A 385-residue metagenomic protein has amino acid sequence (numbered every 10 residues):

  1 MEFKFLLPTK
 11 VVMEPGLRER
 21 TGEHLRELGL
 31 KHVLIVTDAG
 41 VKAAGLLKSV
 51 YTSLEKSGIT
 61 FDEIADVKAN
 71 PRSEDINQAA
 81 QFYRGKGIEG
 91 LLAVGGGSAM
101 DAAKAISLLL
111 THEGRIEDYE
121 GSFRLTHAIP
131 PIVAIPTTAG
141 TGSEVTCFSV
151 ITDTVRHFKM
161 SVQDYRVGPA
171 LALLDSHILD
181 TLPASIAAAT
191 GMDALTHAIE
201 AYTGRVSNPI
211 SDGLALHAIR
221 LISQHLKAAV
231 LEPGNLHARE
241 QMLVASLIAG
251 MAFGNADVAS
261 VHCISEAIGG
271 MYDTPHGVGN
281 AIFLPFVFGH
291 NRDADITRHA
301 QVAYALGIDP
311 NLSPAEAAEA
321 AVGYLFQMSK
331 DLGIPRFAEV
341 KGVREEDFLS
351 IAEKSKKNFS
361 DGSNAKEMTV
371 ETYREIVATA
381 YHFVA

Functional and structural regions predicted by a protein language model:
M1-I64, A385: An N-terminal, well-structured beta->alpha segment
E14, I35, R72, G97 (+9 more regions): Buried hydrophobic positions in well-ordered alpha/beta secondary-structure cores of metabolic enzymes
K31, E89, P335: Short acidic/polar active-site loop segments enriched in Thr and Asp
L34-I35, G90-L92, V133: Conserved beta-strand elements of the Class I
G45-G114, F123, K227-R239: N-terminal small/polar loop signature for handling phosphorylated ligands or for N-terminal nucleophile
T111-S207, A300-Q301, A305: A glycine/threonine-rich phosphate-anchoring loop and its flanking beta-alpha core in nucleotide/phosphate-binding
A201-Q327: Active-site segments that bind and position negatively charged phosphate/pyrophosphate groups
H299, A303, D309-A385: C-terminal charged capping/lid subdomain of soluble metabolic enzymes
